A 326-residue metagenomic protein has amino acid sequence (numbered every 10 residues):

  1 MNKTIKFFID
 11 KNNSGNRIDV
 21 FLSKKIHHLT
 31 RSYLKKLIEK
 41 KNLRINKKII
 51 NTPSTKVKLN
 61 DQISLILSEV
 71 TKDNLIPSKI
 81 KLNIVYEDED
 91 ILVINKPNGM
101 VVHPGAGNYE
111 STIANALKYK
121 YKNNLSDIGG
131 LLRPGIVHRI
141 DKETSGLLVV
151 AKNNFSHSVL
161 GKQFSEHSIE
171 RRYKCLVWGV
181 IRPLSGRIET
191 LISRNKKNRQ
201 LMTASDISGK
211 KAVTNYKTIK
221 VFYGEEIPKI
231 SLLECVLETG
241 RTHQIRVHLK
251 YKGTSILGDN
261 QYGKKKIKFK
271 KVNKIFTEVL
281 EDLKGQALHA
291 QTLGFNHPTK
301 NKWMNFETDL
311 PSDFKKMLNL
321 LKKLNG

Functional and structural regions predicted by a protein language model:
M1-K196, Y223, S312-K322: RNA pseudouridine synthases
N2, N12-N13, D127, S208 (+3 more regions): Short, glycine- and charge-enriched coil/turn segments that flank and shape catalytic ligand pockets
L65-L67, K197-Q200, V272-E278: Short Pro/Gly-enriched beta-strand edge/turn motifs at strand-loop
I84, V177, N215-T218, I256: Conserved hydrophobic positions within beta-strands
I94, V247, G258: Active-site flanking residues adjacent to catalytic metal/cofactor-binding acidic residues
L125, G253-L257: Post-Walker A helix-loop "phosphate-sensing" segment adjacent to the P-loop in P-loop NTPases
G130-K162, E170, S193-T254, G285-G326: The conserved catalytic core of RNA pseudouridine synthases
L257-F295: RNA substrate-recognition surfaces in RNA-acting enzymes
